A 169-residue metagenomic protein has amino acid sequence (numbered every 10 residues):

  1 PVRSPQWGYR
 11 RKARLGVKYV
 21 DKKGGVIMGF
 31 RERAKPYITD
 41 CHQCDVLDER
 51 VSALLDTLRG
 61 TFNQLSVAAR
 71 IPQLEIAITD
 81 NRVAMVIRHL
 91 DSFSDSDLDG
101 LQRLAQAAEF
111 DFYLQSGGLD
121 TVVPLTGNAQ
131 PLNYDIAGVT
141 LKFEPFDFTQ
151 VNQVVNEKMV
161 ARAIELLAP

Functional and structural regions predicted by a protein language model:
P1-P169: Accessory RNA-recognition modules of RNA-modification enzymes
